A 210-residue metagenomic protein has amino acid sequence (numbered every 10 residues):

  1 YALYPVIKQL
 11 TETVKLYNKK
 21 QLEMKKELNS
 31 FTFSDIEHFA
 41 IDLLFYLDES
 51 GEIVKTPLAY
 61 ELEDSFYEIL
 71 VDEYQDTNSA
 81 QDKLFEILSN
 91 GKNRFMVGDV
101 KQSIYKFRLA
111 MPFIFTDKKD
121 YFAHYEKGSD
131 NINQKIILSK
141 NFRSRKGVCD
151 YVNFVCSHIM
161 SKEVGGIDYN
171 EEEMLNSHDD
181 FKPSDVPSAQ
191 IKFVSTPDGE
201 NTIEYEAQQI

Functional and structural regions predicted by a protein language model:
A2-D117, K140-G147: Conserved helicase NTPase motor core
V6, L10, K26-F33, K55 (+4 more regions): Nucleic acid-machinery interaction/catalytic patches
T11-T13, D120-K127, F181-Q190: Short, compositionally biased low-complexity segments
F45, V71, N90, D120-H124 (+1 more regions): Non-catalytic alpha-helical coupling and interface elements of nucleotide-dependent molecular machines and regulators
Y46-P57, H124-N133, D180-K182: Intrinsically disordered, low-complexity coil segments
F66, N90-N93, D99-K101, Y125-K135 (+1 more regions): Short glycine-/polar-rich loops that comprise or flank the Walker A/P-loop and associated switch/sensor motifs
A110-F154: Conserved P-loop NTPase catalytic core
I137-I210: Helicase-core coupling region on the C-terminal RecA-like lobe
